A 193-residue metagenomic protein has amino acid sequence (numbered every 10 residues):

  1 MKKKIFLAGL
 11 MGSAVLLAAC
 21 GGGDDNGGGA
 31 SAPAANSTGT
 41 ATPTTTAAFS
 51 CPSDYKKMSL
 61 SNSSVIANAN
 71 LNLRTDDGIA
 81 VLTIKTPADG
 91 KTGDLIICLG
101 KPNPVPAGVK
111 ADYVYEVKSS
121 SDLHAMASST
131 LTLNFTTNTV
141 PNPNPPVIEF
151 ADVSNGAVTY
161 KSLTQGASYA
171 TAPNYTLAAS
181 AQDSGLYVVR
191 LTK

Functional and structural regions predicted by a protein language model:
M1-A8: Bacterial N-terminal signal peptides that target proteins for export
L16-A19: C-terminal motif of bacterial Sec signal peptides marking the signal peptidase cleavage site
G21-D24: Bacterial signal peptide processing site
G27-R74: N-terminal low-complexity, Pro/Thr/Ser-rich intrinsically disordered segments that act as propeptides or flexible
G39, P43-K56, K101-S154: Proteolytic processing hotspots in large secreted/extracellular or virion-associated proteins and select intracellular
D54-S128: Self-processing/autoproteolytic domain segments and adjacent N-terminal interaction modules in large, modular
H124-T192: Proteolytic-maturation and junctional protease-sensitive modules
